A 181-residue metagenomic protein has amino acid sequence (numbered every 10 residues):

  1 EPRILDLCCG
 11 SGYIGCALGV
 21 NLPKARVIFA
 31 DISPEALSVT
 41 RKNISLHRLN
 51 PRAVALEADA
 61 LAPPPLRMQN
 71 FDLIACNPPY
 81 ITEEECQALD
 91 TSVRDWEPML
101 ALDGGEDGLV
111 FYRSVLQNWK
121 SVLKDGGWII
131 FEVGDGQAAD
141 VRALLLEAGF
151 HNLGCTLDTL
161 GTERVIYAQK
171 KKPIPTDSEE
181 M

Functional and structural regions predicted by a protein language model:
E1-A88: Conserved SAM/SAH cofactor-binding pocket of Class I
L18, V93, V115-W119: Class I S-adenosylmethionine-dependent transferase superfamily signal
P64-N70, S121, D177, M181: Short, basic, low-complexity termini and linkers enriched in Ser/Thr/Gly/Pro that act as targeting/leader peptides
Y80-V110: Mobile active-site "lid"/loop adjacent to the S-adenosyl-L-methionine
E106-Q169: Conserved Class I SAM-dependent methyltransferase catalytic core
I166-M181: C-terminal lobe and adjacent flexible extensions of AdoMet/dcAdoMet transferase-like proteins
